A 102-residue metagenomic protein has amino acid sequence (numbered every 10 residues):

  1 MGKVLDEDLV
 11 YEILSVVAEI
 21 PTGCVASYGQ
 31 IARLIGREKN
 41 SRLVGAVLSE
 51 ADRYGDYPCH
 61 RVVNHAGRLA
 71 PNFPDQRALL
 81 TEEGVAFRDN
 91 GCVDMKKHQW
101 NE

Functional and structural regions predicted by a protein language model:
G2-E102: Nucleic acid-binding interface residues in structured DNA/RNA-binding domains, emphasizing the DNA-engaging scaffolds
